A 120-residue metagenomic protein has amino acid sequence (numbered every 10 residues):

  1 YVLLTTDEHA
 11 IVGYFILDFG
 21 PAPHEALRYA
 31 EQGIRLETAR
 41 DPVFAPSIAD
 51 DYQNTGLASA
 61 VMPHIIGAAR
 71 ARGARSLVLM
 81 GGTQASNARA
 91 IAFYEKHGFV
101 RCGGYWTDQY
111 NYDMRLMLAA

Functional and structural regions predicted by a protein language model:
Y1-L3: Hydrophobic beta-strand residues of extracellular immunoglobulin-like
T6-A45: Conserved acyl-donor/pantetheine-binding loop and adjacent beta-alpha core of acyl/acetyltransferases and related
R40, A69-T83: Conserved GNAT acetyl-CoA-binding A-motif
A49, Q53, V78-I91, W106-N111: Conserved beta-strand-loop-alpha-helix junction that forms the acyl-donor binding cleft
Y52, G56-H64: Conserved acetyl-CoA pyrophosphate-binding loop and the N-cap/start of the following alpha-helix in GNAT-like
S59, A71-R72, Q84-G103: Conserved active-site alpha-helix within GNAT-family acetyltransferase domains
A119-A120: Conserved N-terminal entry element of GNAT/NAT acetyltransferase domains
